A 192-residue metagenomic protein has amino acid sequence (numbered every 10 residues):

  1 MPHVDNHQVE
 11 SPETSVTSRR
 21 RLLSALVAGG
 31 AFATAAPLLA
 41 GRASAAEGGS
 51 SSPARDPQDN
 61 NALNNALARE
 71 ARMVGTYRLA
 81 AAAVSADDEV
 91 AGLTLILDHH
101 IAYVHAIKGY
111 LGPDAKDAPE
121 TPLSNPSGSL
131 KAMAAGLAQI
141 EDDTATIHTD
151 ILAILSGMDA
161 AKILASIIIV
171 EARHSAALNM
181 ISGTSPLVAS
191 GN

Functional and structural regions predicted by a protein language model:
P2-T17, V27-N192: All-alpha RGS (Regulator of G-protein Signaling) helical domain and cognate RGS-like helical scaffolds
L22-L26: Hydrophobic/basic alpha-helical segments enriched in Actinobacteria
